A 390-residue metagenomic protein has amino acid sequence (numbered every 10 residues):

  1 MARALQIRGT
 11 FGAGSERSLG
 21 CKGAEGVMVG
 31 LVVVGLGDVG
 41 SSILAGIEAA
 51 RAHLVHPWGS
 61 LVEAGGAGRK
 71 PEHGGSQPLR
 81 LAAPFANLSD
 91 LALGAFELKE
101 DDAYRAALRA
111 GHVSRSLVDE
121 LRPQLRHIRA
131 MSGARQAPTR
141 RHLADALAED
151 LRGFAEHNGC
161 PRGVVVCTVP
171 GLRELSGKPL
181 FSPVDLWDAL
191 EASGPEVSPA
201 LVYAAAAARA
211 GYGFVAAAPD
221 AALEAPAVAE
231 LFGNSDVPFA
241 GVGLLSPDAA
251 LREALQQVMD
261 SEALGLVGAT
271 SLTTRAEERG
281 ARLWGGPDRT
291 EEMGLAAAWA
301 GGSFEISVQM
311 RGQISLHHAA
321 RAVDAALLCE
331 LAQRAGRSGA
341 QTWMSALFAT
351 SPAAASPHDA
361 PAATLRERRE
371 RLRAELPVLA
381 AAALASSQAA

Functional and structural regions predicted by a protein language model:
L5-G9, G23-A210, P226-E230, D248 (+2 more regions): Metallocofactor- and cofactor-centric catalytic cores in central/energy metabolism, strongly enriched
S15-S18: Serine residues within intrinsically disordered or low-complexity segments
G26, A205-G213, E224-P238, A254-A263: Short, surface-exposed basic-aromatic patches at helix termini and helix-loop junctions that form
G30, G163-V166, Y212-F214, V237-P238 (+3 more regions): Structural motif
P170, P219-D220, L244-L245: Short, ordered loop/turn segments at secondary-structure junctions
F214-A218, A240-G243: Short catalytic-loop micro-motif centered on adjacent basic/acidic residues
A240-G286: Conserved anion/nucleotide-ligand pocket segment
E291-A300, F304-M310: Short beta-strand elements
